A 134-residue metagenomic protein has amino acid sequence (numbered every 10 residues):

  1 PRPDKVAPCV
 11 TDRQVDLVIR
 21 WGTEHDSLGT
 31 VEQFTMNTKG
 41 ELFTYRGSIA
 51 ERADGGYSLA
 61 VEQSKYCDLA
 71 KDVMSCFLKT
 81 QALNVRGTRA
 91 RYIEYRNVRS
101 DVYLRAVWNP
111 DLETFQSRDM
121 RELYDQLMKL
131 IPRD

Functional and structural regions predicted by a protein language model:
P1-D26, C76-D134: Short, well-ordered, aromatic-rich surface patches in folded extracellular/luminal domains
H25-N37: Short, solvent-exposed loop/hinge segments that bridge or flank secondary-structure elements
L28-T30, A53, G87: Residues that act as N-cap/strand-start positions at coil-to-secondary-structure junctions
V31-Q33, G56-S58, R105: Well-ordered beta-strand positions in beta-sheet-rich domains
T38-L42: Structural signal for glycine-centered tight turns and loop->strand junctions in beta-sheet-rich domains
F43-K79: A short-motif feature that recognizes glycine-rich, charge-decorated loops that bind or process nucleotide phosphates
